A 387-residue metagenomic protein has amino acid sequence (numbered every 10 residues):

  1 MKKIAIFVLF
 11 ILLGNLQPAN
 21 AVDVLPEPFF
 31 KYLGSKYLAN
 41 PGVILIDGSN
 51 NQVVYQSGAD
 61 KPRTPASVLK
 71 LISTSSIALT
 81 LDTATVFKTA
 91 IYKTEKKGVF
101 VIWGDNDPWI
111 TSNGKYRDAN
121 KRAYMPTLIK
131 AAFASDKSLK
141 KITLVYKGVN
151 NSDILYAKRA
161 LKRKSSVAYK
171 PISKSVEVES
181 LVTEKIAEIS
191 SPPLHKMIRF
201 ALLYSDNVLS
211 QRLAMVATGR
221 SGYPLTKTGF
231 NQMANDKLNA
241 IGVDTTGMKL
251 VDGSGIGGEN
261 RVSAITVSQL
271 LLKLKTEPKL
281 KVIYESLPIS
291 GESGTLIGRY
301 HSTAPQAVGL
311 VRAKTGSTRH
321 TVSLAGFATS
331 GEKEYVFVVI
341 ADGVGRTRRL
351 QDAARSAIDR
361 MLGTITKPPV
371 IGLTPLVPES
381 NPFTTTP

Functional and structural regions predicted by a protein language model:
M1-I4: Positively charged n-region of N-terminal signal peptides that target proteins for export
I6-N15: Bacterial N-terminal signal peptides
Q17-P62, L81-A84, L128-S138: Beta-lactamase-like hydrolase cores
G48-N50, G58-K61, T94-K97, D105-D107 (+6 more regions): Solvent-exposed coil/turn segments that connect beta secondary-structure elements in extracytoplasmic/periplasmic
N51, P65-T83, A201, F337: Active-site SXXK
V54-Q56, S221-P387: Small-residue-rich helix-loop
A90-G148: Active-site-adjacent, His/Asp/Glu-enriched structural segments that form or flank metal-binding and acid/base networks
A131-T143, G148-V282, S286: A small/polar active-site loop signature that marks catalytic segments
